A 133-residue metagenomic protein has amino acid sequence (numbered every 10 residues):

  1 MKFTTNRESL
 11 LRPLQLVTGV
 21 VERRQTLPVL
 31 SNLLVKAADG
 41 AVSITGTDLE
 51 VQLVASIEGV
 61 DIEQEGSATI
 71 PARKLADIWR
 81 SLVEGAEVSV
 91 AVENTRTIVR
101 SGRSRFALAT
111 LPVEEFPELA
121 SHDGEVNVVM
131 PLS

Functional and structural regions predicted by a protein language model:
M1-S133: Structural preference for solvent-exposed beta-strand-turn elements and adjacent flexible terminal/loop segments within
